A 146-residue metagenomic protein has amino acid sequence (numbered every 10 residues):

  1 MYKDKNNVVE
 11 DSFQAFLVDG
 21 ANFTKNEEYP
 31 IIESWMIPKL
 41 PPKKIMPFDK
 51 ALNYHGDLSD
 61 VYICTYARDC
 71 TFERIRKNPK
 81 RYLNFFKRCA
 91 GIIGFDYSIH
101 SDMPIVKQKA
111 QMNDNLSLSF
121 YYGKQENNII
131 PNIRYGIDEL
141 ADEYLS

Functional and structural regions predicted by a protein language model:
Y2-F86, I93-F95, M103-P104: Non-catalytic, usually N-terminal nucleic-acid engagement modules in DNA/RNA processing proteins
F72-S146: Eukaryote-skewed repeat-based solenoidal scaffolds used as protein-protein interaction platforms, primarily
